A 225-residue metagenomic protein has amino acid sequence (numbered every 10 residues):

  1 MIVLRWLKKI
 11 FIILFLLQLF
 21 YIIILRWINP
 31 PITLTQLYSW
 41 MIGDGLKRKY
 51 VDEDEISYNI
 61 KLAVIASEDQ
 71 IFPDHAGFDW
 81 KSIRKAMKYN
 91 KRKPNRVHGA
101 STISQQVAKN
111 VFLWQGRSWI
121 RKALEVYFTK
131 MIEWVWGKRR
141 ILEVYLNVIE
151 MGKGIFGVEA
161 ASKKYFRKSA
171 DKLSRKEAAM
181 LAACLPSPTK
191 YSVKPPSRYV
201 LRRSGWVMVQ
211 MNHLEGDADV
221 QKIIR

Functional and structural regions predicted by a protein language model:
M1-R225: Juxtamembrane regions of bacterial inner-membrane/periplasmic proteins, predominantly the peptidoglycan biogenesis
